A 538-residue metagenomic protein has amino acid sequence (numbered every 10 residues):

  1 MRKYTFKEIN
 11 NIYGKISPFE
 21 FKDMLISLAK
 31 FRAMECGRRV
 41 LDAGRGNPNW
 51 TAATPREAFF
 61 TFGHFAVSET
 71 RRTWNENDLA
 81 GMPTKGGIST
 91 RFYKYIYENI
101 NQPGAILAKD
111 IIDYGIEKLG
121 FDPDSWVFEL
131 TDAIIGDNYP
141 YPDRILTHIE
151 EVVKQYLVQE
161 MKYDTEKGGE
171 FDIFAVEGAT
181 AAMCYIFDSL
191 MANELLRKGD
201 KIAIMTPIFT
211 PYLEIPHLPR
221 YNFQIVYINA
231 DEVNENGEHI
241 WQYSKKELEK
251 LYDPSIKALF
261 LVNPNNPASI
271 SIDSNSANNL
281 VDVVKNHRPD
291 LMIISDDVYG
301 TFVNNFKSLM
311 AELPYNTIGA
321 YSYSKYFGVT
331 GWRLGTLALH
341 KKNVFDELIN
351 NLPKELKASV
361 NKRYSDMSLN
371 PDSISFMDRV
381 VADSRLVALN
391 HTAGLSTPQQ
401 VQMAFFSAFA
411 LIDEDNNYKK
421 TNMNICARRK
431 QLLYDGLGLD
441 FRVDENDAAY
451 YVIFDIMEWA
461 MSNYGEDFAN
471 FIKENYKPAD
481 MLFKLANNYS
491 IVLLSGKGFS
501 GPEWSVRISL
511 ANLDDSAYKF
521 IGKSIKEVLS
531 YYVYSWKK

Functional and structural regions predicted by a protein language model:
R2, K7-E20, G37, F62-I134 (+4 more regions): PLP-dependent enzyme catalytic core of the Aspartate aminotransferase-like
I12-K15, A53-F59, N138-Y141, E232-Q242 (+3 more regions): Short, flexible/disordered intra-domain loops and linkers
K15-A29, Q242-K246, D273-N286, N305-K307 (+3 more regions): Well-ordered, non-membrane alpha-helical segments in soluble/globular domains
G46-T51, T180-A182, I208-T210, P264-P267 (+7 more regions): Short, solvent-exposed loop/turn segments at secondary-structure junctions
N49, M310-S375, Y518: Active-site PLP attachment segment
A80-R288, G300-P314, I318, D514: Conserved core of the PLP fold type I
A358-I425, L433: Structural motif of enzymes handling amino- and sulfur-group chemistry
Q399-A404, F409, N416-Y434, F441-A469 (+1 more regions): Conserved glycine-rich beta-strand-loop-beta hairpin in the small C-terminal domain of fold type I
